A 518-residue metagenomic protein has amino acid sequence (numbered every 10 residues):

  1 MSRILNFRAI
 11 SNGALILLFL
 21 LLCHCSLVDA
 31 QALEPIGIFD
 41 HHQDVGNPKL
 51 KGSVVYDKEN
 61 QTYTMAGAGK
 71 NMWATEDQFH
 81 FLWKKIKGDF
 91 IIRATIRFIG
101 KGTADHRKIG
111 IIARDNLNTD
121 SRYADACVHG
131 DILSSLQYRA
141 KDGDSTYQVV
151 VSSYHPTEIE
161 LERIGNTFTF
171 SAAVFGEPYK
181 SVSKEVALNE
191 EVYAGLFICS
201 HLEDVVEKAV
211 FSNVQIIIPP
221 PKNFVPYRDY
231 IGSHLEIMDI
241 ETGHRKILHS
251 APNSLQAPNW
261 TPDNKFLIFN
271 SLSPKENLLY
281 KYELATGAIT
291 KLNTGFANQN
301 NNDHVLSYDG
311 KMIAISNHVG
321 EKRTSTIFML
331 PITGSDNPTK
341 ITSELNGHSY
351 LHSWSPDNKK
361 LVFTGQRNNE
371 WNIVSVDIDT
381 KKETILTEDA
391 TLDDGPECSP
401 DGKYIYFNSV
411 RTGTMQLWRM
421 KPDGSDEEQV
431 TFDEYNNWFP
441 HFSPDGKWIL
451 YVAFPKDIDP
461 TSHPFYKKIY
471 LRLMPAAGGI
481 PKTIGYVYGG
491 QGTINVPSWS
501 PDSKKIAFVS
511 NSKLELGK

Functional and structural regions predicted by a protein language model:
M1-A32: Bacterial Sec-dependent N-terminal signal peptides
C23-C25, C127, C199, C398: Generic recognition of cysteine residues
S26-L27, Q61, I469-L471: Short beta-strand/loop turn elements enriched in aromatics
Q31-F224: Extracellular glycan-recognition regions
P220-K518: Sequence signature of WD/YWTD-type beta-propeller architectures
